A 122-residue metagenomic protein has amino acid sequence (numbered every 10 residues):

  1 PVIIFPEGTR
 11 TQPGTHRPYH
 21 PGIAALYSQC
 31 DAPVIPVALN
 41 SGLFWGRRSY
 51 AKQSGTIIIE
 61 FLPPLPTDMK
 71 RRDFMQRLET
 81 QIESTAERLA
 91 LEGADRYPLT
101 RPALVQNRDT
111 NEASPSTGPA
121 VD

Functional and structural regions predicted by a protein language model:
P1-D122: Non-catalytic C-terminal accessory region of glycerolipid acyltransferases and related lyso-lipid remodeling enzymes
